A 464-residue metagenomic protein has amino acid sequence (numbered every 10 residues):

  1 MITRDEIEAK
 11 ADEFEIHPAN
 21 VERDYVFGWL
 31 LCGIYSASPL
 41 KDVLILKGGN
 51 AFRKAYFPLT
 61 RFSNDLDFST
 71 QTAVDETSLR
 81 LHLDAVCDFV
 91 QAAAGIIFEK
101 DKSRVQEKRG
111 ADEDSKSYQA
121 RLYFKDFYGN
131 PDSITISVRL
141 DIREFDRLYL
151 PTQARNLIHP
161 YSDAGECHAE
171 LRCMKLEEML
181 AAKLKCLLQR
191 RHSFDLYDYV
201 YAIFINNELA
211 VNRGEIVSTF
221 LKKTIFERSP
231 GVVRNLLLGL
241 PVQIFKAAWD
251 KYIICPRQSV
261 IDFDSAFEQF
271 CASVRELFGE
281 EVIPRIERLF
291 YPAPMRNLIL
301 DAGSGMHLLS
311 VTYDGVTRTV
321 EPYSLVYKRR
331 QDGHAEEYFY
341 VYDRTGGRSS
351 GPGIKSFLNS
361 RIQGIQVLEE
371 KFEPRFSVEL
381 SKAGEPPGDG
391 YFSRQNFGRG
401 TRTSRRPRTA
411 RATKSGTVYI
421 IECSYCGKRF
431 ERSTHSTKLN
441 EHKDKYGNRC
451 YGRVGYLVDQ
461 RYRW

Functional and structural regions predicted by a protein language model:
M1-L44, K54-L66, T70-A293, S404: Structured mid-to-C-terminal alpha-helical surface segments
L46-N50: Glycine-rich beta-strand-to-loop/alpha-helix junction loops that act as flexible
I136-P151, N156-D163, C167, R288-R405: Core beta-strand-centered patch of the WYL/Sm-like small regulatory domain
G416-V418, T437, K445: Flanking scaffold residues of small Cys/His-coordinated metal-binding clusters
C423-C426, G447: Short cysteine-rich clusters marking metal-coordination/redox-active sites
R432-S433, Y456: Short, non-ligating residues that shape and space the ligands of small metal-coordination modules and catalytic
T434-E441, Q460-W464: Short cysteine/histidine-rich zinc-coordinating motifs and their immediately flanking basic loops
G447-W464: Short metal-binding segments enriched for Cys and/or His
